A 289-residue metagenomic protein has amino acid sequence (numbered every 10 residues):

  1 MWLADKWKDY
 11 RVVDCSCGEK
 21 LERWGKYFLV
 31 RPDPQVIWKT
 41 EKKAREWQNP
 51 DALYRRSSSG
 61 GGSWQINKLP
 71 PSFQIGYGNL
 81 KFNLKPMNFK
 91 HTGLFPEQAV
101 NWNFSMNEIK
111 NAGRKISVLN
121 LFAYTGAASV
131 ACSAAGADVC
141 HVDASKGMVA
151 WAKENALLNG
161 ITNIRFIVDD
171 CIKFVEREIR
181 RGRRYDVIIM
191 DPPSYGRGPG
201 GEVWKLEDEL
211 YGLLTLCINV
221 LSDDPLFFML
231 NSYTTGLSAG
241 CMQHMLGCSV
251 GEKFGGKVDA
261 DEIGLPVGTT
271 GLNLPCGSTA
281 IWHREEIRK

Functional and structural regions predicted by a protein language model:
K6-E22, L29-P96, N103: Non-catalytic substrate-recognition/targeting regions of SAM-dependent transferases
R114-Y124: Conserved class I S-adenosyl-L-methionine
T125-A137: Conserved SAM-binding loop of SAM-dependent methyltransferases across substrates and taxa, primarily the Class I
D138-D143: Conserved SAM-binding motif I beta-strand of class I
A144-I189: S-adenosyl-L-methionine
K146-M148, V168, Y185-L216: Mobile active-site "lid"/loop adjacent to the S-adenosyl-L-methionine
L221-D223: Helix-to-beta-strand junctions that scaffold the AdoMet/dcAdoMet cofactor pocket in Class I SAM-dependent enzymes
P225-K289: C-terminal catalytic and target-recognition region of SAM-dependent MTase-like enzymes, primarily methyltransferases
